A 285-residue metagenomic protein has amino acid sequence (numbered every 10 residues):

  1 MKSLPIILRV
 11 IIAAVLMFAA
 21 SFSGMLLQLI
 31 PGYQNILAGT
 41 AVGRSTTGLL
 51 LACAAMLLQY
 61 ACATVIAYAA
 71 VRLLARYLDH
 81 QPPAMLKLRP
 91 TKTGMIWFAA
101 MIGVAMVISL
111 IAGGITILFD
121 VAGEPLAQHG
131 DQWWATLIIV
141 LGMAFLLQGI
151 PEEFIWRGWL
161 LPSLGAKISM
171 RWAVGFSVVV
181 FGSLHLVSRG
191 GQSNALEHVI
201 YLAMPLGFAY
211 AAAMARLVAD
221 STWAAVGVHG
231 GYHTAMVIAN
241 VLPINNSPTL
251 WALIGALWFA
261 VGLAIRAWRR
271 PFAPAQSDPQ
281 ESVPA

Functional and structural regions predicted by a protein language model:
M1-P90, G113, M236-A285: N-terminal, membrane-interfacial amphipathic/helix-forming hydrophobic leader that caps and precedes the first
M17-S23, M106-I111, V178-S188, G230-N240: Aromatic-anchored segments of alpha-helical transmembrane domains
L27-A54, D79-P151, L161, A166 (+1 more regions): Juxtamembrane helix-loop-helix connectors linking adjacent transmembrane helices in multi-pass membrane enzymes
K92-M95, W133-W134, I168-W172, H198 (+2 more regions): Membrane-helix interface segments
I102, L141-G142, L146, I150 (+6 more regions): Residue-level signature of the transmembrane alpha-helical core of multi-pass small-molecule transporters
P151-F176, L217-S221: Membrane-interface helix/loop boundary segments of multi-pass membrane proteins
V187-V199: Interfacial helix-loop-helix junctions of multi-pass membrane proteins
E197-I254: Functionally important transmembrane alpha-helices
